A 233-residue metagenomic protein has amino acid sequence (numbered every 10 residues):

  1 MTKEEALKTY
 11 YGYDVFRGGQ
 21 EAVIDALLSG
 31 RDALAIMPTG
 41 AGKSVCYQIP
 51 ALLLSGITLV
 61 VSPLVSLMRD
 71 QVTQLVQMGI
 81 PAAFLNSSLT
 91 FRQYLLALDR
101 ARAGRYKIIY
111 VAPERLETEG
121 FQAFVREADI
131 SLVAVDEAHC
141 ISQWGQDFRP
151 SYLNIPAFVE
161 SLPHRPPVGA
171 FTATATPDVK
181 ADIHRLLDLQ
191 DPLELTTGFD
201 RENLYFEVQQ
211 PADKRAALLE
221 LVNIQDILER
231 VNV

Functional and structural regions predicted by a protein language model:
M1-P38: Conserved pre-motif I regulatory segment
S29-A35, G56-I57, R105-K107, P166-P167 (+1 more regions): Pre-Walker A (Motif I) flank of P-loop NTPase domains
G30-I49, V60-S62, F171: Walker A/P-loop
A41, L89-L132, C140-Q146: Conserved helix/coil segment N-terminal to the catalytic DExD/H
T58-M68, Q225-V233: Conserved strand-helix element at the start of the C-terminal RecA-like helicase core
R69-R92, L96-A103, D182-L187: Conserved helix-turn-beta segment of the N-terminal RecA-like "Helicase ATP-binding" lobe in SF1/SF2 helicases
R126-E127, S131-T196, R215: Post-DEXD/H (motif II) to motif III coupling segment of the RecA-like Helicase ATP-binding lobe
F206-V233: Conserved interdomain hinge at the start of the Helicase C-terminal
